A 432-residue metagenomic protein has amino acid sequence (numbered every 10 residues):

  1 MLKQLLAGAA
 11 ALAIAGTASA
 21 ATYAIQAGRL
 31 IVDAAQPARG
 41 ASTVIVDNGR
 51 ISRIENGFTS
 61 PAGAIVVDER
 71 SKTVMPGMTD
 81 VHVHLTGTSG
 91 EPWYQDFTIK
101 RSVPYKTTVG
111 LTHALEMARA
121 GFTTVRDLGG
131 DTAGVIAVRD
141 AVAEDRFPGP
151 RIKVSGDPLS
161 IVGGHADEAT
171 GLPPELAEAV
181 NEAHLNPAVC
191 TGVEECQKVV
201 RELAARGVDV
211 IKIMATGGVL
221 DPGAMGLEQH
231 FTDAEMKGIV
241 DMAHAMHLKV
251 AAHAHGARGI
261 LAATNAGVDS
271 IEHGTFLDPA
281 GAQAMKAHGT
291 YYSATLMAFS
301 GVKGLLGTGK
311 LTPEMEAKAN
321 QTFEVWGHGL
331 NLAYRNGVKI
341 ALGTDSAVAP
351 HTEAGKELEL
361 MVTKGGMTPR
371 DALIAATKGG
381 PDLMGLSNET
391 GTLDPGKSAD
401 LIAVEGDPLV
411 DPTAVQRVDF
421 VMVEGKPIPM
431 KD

Functional and structural regions predicted by a protein language model:
A15-T17: N-terminal signal peptide c-region/cleavage motif recognized by signal peptidases
L30, A34-M75: Histidine-rich, glycine-flanked metal-binding segment
K72-E144, V162-A169, A234, R258 (+1 more regions): Metal-associated gating/positioning segment near the N- to mid-region
G87-T107, A118, V162-H184, V219-T232 (+1 more regions): Active-site gating loops and adjacent loop-to-helix segments of metal-dependent hydrolytic enzymes
S89-W93, H165-A166, D221-G223, I260-A266 (+5 more regions): Histidine/acidic-residue-rich catalytic or RNA/ligand-binding cores of hydrolases and nuclease-related proteins
T98, A245, L311-E314, N320-P408: His/Asp/Glu-enriched, well-ordered alpha-helical/loop segment that forms or immediately abuts the divalent-metal
V109-V135, P148-P158, V208-D221, K249 (+3 more regions): Divalent metal-dependent hydrolysis catalytic cores, especially in the metallo-beta-lactamase
D140-P158, G226-A252, G289, S293-L296: Alpha-helix-loop-beta-strand connector modules within alpha/beta enzyme cores
